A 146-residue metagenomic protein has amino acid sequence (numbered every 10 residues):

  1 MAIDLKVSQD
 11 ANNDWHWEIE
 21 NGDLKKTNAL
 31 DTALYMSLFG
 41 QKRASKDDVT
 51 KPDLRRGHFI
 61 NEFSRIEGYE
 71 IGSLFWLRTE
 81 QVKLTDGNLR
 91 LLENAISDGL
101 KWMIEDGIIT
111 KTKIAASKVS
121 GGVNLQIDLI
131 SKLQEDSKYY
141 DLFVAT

Functional and structural regions predicted by a protein language model:
M1-D98, W102, I108-T146: Immediate N-terminus of the mature polypeptide
